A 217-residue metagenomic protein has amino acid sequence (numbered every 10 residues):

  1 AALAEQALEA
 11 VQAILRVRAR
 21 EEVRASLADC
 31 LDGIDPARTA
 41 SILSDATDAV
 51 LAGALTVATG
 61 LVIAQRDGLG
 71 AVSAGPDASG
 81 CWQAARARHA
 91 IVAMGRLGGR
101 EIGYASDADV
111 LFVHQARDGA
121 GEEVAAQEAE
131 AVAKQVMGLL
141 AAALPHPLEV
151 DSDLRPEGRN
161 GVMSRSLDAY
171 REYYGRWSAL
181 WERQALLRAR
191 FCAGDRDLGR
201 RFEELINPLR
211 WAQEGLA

Functional and structural regions predicted by a protein language model:
A1-A217: A nucleotide- and high-energy phosphate-metabolite-utilizing enzyme signature
